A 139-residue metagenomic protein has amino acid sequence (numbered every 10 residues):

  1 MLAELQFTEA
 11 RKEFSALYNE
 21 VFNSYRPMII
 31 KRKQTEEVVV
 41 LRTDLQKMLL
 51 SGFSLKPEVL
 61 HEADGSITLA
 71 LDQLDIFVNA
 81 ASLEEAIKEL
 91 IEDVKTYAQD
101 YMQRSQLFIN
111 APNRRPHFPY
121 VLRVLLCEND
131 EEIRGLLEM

Functional and structural regions predicted by a protein language model:
M1-L5, A80-A81: Non-catalytic interaction/Regulatory regions outside core domains
L2, E36-E37, D75-F77: Short, mixed charged/polar active-site loops that provide acid/base catalysis or chelate metal/phosphate cofactors
F7-N23: The conserved cystathionine-beta-synthase
A10, L69, A86: Hydrophobic pocket/interface hotspot
K12, M28, I76: Glycine-centered loop/turn positions within well-structured domains that cap or flank conserved ligand/cofactor-binding
N19, N23-K56, K88-M139: Short, charged, surface-exposed hinge/linker loops at domain edges that act as mobile lids or interdomain connectors
F53-Q73: Short aromatic-glycine-(Arg/Gly/Cys) micro-motifs in beta-strand/loop hairpins
L71-E84: A short, exposed loop/beta-hairpin motif centered on an aromatic-Gly-Thr core
